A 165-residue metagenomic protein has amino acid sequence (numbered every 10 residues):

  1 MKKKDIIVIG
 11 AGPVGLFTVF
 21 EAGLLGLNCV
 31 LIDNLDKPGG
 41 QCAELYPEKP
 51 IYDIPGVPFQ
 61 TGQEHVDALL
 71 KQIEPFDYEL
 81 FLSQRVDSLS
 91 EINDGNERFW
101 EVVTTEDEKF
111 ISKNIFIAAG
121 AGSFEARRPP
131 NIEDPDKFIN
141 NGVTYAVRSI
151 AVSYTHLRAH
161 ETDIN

Functional and structural regions predicted by a protein language model:
M1-I9, K37, L80-Y154: FAD-binding core/adjacent interface of flavoenzyme oxidoreductases
I6-C29: N-terminal Rossmann-like FAD-binding beta1-loop-alpha1 element of flavoenzymes
G15, S123-E125, D163: Glycine-rich nucleotide phosphate-binding loop and flanking beta-alpha elements of Rossmann-like dinucleotide-binding
V19-E21, A43-E44, R127-N131: Short amphipathic alpha-helical segments
L25-A43: Glycine-rich FAD pyrophosphate-binding loop
L25-G26, P47-K49, I132-D136: Glycine-rich, phosphate-binding/catalytic loops in enzymes
A43-K109: N-terminal Rossmann-like dinucleotide/flavin-binding domain of flavoprotein oxidoreductases that bind FAD/FMN
H156-N165: Single conserved hydrophobic/aromatic residue that forms the stacking wall/gate of nucleotide- or nucleobase-binding
